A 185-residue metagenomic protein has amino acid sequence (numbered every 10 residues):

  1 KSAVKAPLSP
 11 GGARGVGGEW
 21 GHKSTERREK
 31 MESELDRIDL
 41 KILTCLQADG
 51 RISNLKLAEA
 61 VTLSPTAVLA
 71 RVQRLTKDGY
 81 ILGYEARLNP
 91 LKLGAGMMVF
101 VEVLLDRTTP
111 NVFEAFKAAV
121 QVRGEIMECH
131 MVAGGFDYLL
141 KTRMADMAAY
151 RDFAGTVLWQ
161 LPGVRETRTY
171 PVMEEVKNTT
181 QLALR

Functional and structural regions predicted by a protein language model:
K1-R185: A compositional/biophysical signature of low hydrophobicity enriched in polar/charged and small residues
